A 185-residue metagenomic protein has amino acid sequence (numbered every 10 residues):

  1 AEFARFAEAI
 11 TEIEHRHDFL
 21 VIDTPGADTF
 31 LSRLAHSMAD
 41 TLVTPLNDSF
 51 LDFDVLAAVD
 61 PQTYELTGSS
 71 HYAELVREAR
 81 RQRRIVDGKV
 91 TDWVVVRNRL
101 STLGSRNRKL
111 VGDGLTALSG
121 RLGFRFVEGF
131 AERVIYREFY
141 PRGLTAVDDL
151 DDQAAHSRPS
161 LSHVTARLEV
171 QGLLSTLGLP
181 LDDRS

Functional and structural regions predicted by a protein language model:
A1, T11-E12, R16-L20, G68-E74 (+1 more regions): Short linear motifs at secondary-structure transitions and domain/linker junctions
A1-F19, G26, P61, D151-D152: P-loop/Walker-type NTP enzyme "switch/lid" segment
E2, D52-L56, T165-V170: Phosphate/oxyanion-binding active-site loops and adjacent basic polyanion-contact surfaces
A4, E8-T11, Y64, T116 (+1 more regions): Surface-exposed alpha-helical segments enriched in charged/polar residues
I10-I13, L75-R80, L173: Generic hydrophobic, helix-prone segments enriched in Leu/Val/Ile
P25-E128: Conserved catalytic-core segment of NTP-binding enzymes
I85-S185: C-terminal lobe/tail of nucleotide-utilizing enzymes
